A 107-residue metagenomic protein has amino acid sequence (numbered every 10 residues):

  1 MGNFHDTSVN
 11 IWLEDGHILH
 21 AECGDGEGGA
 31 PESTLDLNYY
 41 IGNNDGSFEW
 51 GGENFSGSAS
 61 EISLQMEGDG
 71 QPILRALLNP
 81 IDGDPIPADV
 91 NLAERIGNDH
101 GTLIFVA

Functional and structural regions predicted by a protein language model:
M1-A107: A structural motif
